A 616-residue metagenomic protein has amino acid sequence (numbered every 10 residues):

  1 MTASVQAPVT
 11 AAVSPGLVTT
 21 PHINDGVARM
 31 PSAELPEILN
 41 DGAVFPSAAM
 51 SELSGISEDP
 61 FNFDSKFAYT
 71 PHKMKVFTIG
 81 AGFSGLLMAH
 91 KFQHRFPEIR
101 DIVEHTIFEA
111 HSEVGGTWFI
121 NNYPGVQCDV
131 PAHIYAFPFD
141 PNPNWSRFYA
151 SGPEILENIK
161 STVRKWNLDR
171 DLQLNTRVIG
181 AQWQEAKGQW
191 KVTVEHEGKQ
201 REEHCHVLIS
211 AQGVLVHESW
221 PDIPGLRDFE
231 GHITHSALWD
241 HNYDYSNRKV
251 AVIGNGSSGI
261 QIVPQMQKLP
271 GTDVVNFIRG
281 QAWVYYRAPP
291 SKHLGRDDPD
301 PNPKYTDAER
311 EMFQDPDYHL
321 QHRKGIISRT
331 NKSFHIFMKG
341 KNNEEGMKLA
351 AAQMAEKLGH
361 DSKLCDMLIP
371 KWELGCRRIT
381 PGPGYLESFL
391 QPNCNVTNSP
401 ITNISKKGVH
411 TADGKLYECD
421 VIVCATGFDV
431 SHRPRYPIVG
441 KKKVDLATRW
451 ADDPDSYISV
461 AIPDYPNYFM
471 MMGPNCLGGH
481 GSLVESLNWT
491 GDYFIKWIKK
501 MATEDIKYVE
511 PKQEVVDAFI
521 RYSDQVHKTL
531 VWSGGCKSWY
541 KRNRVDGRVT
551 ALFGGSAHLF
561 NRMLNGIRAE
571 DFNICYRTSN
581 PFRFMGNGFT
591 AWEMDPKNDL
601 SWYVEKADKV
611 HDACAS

Functional and structural regions predicted by a protein language model:
T2-V76, A81, L86-L226, N242 (+2 more regions): N-terminal FAD-binding dinucleotide-binding subdomain shared by FAD-dependent oxidases/monooxygenases
E230, W239-D244, V250-I253: A conserved hydrophobic secondary-structure block that centers on an alpha-helix together with its immediately flanking
K249-G271: Rossmann-like NAD(P)H-binding beta-loop-alpha module
